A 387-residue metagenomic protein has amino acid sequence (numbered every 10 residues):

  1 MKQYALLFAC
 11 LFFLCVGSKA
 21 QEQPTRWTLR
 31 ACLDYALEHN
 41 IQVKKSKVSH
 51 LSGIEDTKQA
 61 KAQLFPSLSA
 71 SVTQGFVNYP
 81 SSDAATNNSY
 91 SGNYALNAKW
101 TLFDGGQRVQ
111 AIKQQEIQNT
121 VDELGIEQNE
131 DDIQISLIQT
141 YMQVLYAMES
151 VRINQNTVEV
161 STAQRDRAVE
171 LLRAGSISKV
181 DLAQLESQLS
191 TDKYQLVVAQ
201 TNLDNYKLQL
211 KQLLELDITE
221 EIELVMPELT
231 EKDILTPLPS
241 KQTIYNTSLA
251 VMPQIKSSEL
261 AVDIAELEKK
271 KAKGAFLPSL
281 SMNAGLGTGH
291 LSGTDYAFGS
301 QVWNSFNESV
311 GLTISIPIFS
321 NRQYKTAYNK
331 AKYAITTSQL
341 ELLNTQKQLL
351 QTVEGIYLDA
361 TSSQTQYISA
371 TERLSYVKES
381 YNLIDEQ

Functional and structural regions predicted by a protein language model:
M1-A5: Positively charged n-region of N-terminal signal peptides that target proteins for export
C10-S18: Hydrophobic h-region of N-terminal signal peptides that target proteins for export in Gram-negative bacteria
A20-S69, T73, I218, L224-D263 (+1 more regions): Bacterial Sec-pathway N-terminal export signals of envelope proteins
Q21-T25, S71-W100, P227-P237, K270 (+2 more regions): Small/polar, glycine/serine/threonine/aspartate-rich low-complexity segments that form flexible
L33, K45-A60, N129, I133-R152 (+3 more regions): Amphipathic alpha-helical coiled-coil segments
A95-N97, Y141, Y245, G311-T313 (+1 more regions): Membrane-embedded beta-strand positions in outer-membrane beta-barrel channels/transporters
D132-T247, D359, S363: Periplasmic alpha-helical coiled-coil/stalk elements that build and connect Gram-negative outer-membrane
